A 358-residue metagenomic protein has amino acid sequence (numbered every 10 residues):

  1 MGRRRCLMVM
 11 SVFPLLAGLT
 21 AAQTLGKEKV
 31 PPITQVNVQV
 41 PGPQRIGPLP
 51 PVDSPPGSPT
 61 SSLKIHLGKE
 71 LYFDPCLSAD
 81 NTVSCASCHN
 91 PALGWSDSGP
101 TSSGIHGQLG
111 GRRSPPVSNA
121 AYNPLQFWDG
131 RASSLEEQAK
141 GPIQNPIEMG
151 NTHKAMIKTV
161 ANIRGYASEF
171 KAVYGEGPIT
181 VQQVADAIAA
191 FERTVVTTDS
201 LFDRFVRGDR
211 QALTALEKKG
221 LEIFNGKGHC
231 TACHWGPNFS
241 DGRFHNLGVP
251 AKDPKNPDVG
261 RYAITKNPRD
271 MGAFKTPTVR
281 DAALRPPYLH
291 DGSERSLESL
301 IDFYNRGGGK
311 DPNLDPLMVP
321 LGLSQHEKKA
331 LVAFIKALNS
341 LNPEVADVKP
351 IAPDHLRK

Functional and structural regions predicted by a protein language model:
G2-L7, L19-K358: Periplasmic c-type cytochrome electron-transfer domains
M8-P14: Sec-dependent N-terminal signal peptides
